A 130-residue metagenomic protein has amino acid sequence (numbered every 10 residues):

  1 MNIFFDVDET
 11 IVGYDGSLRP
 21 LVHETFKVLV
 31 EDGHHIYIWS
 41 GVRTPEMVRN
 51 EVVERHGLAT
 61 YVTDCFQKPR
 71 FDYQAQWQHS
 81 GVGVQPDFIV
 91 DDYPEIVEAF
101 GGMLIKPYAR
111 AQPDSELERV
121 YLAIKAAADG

Functional and structural regions predicted by a protein language model:
M1-I3, P86-D87: The start of beta-strands in P-loop NTPase/AAA+ ATPase cores
N2-D72: Alpha-helical substrate-recognition element adjacent to the catalytic core
M47-G130: C-terminal cap/substrate-recognition subdomain and adjoining C-terminal extension of metal-dependent phosphatase-like
